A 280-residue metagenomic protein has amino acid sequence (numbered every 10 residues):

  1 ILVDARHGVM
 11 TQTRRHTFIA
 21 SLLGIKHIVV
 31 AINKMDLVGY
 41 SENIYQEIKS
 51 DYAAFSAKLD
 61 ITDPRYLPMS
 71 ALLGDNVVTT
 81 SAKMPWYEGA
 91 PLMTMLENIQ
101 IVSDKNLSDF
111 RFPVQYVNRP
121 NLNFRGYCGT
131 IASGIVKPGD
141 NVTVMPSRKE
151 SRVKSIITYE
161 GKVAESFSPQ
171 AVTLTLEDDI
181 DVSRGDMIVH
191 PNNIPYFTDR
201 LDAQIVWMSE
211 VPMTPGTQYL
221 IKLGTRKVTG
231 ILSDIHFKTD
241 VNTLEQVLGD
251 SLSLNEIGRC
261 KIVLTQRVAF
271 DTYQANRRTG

Functional and structural regions predicted by a protein language model:
I1-R15, G24-Q46: Conserved Switch II/interswitch segment of TRAFAC-class P-loop GTPases
V3, Q100, Q266-V268: Structural motif corresponding to the C-terminal cap of alpha-helices
D4-G8, N33-L37, L59, M69-L72 (+3 more regions): Short, ordered loop/turn segments at secondary-structure junctions
M10, G39, N76, G161 (+1 more regions): Conserved protein kinase catalytic core
T11-I19, N43-A57, T94-E97, D140 (+2 more regions): Solvent-exposed alpha-helical segments within well-ordered globular domains of core cellular machineries
A20, N33, Y52, S70 (+5 more regions): Residue-level signature of catalytic and energy-coupling elements of molecular machines, predominantly ATP/GTP-dependent
K26-V29, L37-D109, P113-N118: Canonical P-loop GTPase G-domain recognition
N121-G280: C-terminal effector/interaction modules appended to NTPase cores
